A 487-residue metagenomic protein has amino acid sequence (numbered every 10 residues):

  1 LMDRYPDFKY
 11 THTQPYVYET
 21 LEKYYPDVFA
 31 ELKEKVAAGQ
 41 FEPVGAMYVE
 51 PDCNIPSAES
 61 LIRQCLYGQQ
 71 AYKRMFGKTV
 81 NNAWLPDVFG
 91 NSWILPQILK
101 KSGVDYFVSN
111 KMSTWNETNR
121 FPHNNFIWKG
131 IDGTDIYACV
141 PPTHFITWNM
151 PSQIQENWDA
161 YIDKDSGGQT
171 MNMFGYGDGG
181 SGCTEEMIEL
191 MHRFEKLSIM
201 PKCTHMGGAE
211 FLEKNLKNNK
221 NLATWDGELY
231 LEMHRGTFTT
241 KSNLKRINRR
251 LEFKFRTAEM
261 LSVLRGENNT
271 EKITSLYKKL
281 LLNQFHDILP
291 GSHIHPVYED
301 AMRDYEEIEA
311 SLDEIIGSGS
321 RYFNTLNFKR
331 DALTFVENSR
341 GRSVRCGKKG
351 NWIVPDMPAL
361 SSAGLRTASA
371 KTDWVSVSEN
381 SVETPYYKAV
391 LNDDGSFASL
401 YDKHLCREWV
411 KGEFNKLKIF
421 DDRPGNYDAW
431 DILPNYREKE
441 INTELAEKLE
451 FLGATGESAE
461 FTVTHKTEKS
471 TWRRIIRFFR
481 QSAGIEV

Functional and structural regions predicted by a protein language model:
L1-R63, Y72-R74, K101, A223 (+1 more regions): N-terminal catalytic cores of secreted or lumenal carbohydrate-active enzymes
T11-L21, M47-V49, A83-S92, N110-E117 (+1 more regions): Short, solvent-exposed turn/loop segments enriched in Gly/Ser/Thr/Pro and often Arg
P26-A46, P96-F121, F126-I136: Acidic, His- and aromatic-enriched active-site or binding-groove loops in soluble protein domains that engage sugars
A46, G68, A83, L99 (+3 more regions): Conserved, mostly hydrophobic/aromatic
C53-R74, P142-I162, E438: Alpha-helical scaffold elements lining the catalytic groove of polysaccharide deacetylases
P56-V108, K466-F479, G484: A conserved hydrophobic secondary-structure block that centers on an alpha-helix together with its immediately flanking
H123-G317, F323-T325, M357, R366-S369: Active-site and substrate-binding clefts of carbohydrate-active enzymes
T270-T274, L282-V487: Catalytic and substrate-binding regions of extracellular carbohydrate-active enzymes, especially polysaccharide lyases
